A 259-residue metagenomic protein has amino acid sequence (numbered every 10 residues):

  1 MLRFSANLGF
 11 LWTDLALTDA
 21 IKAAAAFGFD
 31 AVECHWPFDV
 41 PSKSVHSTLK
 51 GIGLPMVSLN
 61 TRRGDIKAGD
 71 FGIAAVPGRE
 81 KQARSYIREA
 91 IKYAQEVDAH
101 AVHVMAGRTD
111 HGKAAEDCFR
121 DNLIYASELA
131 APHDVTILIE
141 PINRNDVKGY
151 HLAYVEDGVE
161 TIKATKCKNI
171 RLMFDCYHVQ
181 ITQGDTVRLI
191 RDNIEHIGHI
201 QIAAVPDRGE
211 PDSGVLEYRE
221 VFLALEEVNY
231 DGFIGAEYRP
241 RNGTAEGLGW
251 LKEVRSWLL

Functional and structural regions predicted by a protein language model:
M1-G28, G53, D98-H100, T136 (+2 more regions): Histidine-acidic metal/acid-base catalytic patches
M1-L8, S58-A74, H103-R108, I142: N-terminal small/glycine-rich loop or linker at the start of catalytic domains across soluble metabolic enzymes
F10-W12, F38, R62-D65, A106-D110 (+4 more regions): Active-site-proximal loop/turn and secondary-structure-junction residues that shape catalytic pockets, frequently
A25, K50, Q95, S127 (+2 more regions): Anion (oxyanion) recognition and catalysis
D30-D39: A short beta-strand-loop structural module common to alpha/beta enzyme folds
D39-T48: Active-site-adjacent beta->alpha loops and helix N-cap segments on the catalytic face of soluble alpha/beta enzymes
L49-T61: Glycine-rich, aromatic-flanked loop segments that form ligand/cofactor-binding clefts across common enzyme folds
I73-R171, I181: Active-site acidic/histidine proton-transfer and metal-coordination neighborhood in alpha/beta enzyme cores
